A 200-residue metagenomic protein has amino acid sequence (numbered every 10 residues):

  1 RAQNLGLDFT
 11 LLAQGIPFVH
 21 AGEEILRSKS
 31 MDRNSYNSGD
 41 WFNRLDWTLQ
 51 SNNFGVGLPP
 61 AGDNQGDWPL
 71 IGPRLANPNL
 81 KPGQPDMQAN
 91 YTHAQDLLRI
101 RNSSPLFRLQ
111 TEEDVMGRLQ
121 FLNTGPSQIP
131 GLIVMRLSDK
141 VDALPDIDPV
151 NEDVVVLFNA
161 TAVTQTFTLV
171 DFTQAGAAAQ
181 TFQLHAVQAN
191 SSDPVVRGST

Functional and structural regions predicted by a protein language model:
R1-V155, A160-F167, A175: Loop/helix patches that line or flank the sugar-binding groove of alpha-linked glycan CAZymes
A162-T200: C-terminal beta-sandwich/jelly-roll accessory domains of carbohydrate-active enzymes
